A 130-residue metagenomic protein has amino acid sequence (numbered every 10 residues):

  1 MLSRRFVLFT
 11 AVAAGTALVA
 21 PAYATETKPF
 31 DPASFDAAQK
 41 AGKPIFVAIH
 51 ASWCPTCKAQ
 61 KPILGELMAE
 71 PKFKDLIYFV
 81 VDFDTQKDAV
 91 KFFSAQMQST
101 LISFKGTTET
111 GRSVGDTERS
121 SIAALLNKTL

Functional and structural regions predicted by a protein language model:
L2-L8: N-terminal export leaders
A20-A24: Sec/Tat signal peptide C-region and signal peptidase I cleavage site
T27-K43: A short beta-strand-turn-helix
A41-S52: Short active-site neighborhood of thiol/selenol oxidoreductases, capturing the structured segment around
K58-E70: Typically the conserved alpha-helix immediately C-terminal to a functionally engaged Cys/Sec in thioredoxin-like
F73-K87: Thiol-based oxidoreductase modules, predominantly thioredoxin-like and allied folds used for disulfide exchange
F93-I102: Structural micro-motif
K105-L130: Non-catalytic, surface beta->alpha helical segment in thiol-disulfide oxidoreductase systems
